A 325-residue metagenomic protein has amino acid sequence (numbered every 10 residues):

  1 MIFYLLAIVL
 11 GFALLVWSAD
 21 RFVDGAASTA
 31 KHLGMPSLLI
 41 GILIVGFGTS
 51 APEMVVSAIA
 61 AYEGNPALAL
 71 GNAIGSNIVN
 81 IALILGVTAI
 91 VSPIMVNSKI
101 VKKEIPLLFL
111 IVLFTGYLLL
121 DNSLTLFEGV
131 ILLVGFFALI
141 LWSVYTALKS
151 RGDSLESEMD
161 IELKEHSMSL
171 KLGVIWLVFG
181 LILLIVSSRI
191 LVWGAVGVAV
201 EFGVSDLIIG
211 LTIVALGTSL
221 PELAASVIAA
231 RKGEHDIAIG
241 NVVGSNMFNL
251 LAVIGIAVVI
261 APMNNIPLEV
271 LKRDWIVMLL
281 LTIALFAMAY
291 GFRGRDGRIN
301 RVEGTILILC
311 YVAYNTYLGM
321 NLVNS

Functional and structural regions predicted by a protein language model:
M1-S325: Hydrophobic alpha-helical segments, chiefly the membrane-spanning helices and signal/signal-anchor peptides
